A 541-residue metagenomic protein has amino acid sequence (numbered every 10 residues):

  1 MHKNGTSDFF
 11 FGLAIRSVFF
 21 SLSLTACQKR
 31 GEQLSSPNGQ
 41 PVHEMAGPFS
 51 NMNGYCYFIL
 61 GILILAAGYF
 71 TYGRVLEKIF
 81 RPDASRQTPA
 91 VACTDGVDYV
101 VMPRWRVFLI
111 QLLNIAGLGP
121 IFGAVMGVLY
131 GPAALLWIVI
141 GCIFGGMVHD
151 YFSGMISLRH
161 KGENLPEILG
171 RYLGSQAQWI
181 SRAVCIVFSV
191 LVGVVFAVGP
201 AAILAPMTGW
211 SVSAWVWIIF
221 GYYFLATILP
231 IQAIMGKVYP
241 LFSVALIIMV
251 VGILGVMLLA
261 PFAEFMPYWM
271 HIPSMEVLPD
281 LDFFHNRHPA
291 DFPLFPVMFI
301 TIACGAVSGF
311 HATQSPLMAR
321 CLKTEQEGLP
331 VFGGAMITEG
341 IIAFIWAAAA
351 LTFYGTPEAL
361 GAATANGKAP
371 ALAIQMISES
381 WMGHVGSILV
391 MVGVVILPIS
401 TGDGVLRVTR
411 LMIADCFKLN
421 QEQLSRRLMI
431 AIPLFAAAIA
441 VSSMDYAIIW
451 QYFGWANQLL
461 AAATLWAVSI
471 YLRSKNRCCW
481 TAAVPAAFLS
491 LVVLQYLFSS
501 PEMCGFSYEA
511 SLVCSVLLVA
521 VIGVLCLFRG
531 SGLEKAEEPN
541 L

Functional and structural regions predicted by a protein language model:
N53-G73, G127-S157, P166, S511-V519: Extracellular loop-to-transmembrane helix junctions
I64-I121, E327: Membrane-interface "cap" regions at the ends of multi-pass membrane proteins
I64-L65, Y69, Q111, G145-K161 (+4 more regions): Helix-loop-helix module between adjacent transmembrane segments
G119-V125, K161, F188-A201, I300-L322 (+2 more regions): Membrane-helix boundary/coupling elements in multi-pass transport proteins
G162-Q176, G199-W215, S315-G340, A373-M376 (+1 more regions): Helix-loop-helix connectors at the membrane interface of multi-pass transporters/channels
S175-W179, I186, V216, G334-A343 (+6 more regions): Loop-to-transmembrane helix boundary motifs in multi-pass membrane proteins
G193-W217, L225-T227, L246-F284, S469-C479 (+1 more regions): Hydrophobic alpha-helical segments and their helix-loop junctions in multi-pass secondary transporters
L258-D280, G334-M376: Extracellular/periplasmic helix-exit of transmembrane alpha-helices
